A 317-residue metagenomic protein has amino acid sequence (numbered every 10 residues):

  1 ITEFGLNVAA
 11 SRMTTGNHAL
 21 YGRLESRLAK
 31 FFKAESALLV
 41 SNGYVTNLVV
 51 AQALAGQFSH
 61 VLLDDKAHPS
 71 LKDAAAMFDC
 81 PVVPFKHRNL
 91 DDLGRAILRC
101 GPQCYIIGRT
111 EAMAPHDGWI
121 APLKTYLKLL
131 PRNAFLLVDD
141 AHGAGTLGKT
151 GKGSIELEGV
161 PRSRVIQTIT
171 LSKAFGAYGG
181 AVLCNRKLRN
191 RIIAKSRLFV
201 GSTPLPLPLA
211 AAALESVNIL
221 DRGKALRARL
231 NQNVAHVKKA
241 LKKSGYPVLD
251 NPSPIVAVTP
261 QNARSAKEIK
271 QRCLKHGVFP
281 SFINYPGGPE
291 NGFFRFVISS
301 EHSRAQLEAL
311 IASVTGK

Functional and structural regions predicted by a protein language model:
E3-N42: Conserved N-terminal alpha-helix of the aminotransferase class I/II PLP-enzyme fold
F4, S26, K30, K275-H276 (+1 more regions): PLP-dependent enzyme catalytic core of the Aspartate aminotransferase-like
L28, G108-E111, D139, G180 (+2 more regions): Structural scaffold positions in well-ordered secondary structure
V50-P69: Conserved PLP-anchoring active-site segment centered on the Schiff-base-forming lysine
V83, H87-V138: Active-site phosphate-binding strand-loop segment of PLP-dependent enzymes
E156-R191: Active-site PLP attachment segment
P204-G223, R229, N233, K242: Structural motif of enzymes handling amino- and sulfur-group chemistry
A228-A235, K242-G277, S300: Conserved PLP-binding catalytic core of the aspartate aminotransferase-like
